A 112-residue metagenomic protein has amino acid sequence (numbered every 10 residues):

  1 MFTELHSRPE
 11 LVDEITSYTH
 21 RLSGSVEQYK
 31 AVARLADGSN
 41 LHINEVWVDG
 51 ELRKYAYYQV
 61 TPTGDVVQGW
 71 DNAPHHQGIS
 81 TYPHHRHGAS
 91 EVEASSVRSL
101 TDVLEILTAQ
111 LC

Functional and structural regions predicted by a protein language model:
M1-D49: Negatively charged, low-complexity tracts enriched in Asp/Glu with abundant Ser/Thr
H6-P9, P74, T108-C112: Generic secondary-structure transition motif, activating predominantly at the C-termini of alpha-helices
Y18, Y29, Y55-Y58, Y82: Sequence-level detector for tyrosine residue identity
N44-N72: Short, conserved beta-strand/beta-arch hydrophobic-aromatic motifs that form part of recognition grooves or interface
G50-A56, H76-R86, E105, A109: Short, surface-exposed linear segments at secondary-structure transitions and domain or protein termini
V67-A94: Histidine-centered catalytic/metal-coordination loop motif
A89-C112: Well-ordered alpha/beta subsegment
